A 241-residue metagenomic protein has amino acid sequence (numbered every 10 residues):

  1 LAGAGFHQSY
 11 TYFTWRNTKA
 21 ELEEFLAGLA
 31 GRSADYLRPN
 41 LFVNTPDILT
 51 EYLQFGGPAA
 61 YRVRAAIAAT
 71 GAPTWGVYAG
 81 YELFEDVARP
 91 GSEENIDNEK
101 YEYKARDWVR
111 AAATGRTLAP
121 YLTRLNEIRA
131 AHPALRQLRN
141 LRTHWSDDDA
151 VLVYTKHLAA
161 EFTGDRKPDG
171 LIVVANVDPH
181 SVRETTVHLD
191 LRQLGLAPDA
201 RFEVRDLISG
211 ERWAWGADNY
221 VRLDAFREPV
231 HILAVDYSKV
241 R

Functional and structural regions predicted by a protein language model:
L1-H7, K19-S33, V77, Y81-R241: Carbohydrate-interacting/catalytic domains
Q8-Y10, P39-N44, W75-A79: Hydrophobic faces of well-ordered beta-strands that scaffold small-molecule active sites in alpha/beta enzyme cores
T11-T18: Short, acidic/turn-prone active-site loops that include or flank metal/cofactor- and phosphate-binding residues
R32-D35, T70-G71: Alpha-helix C-cap/termination motif
A34-P58: Active-site clefts of carbohydrate-active enzymes
N44, T70, E127-A130: Residues at helix-coil transition
L49-I67, R116, R124, L135: Aromatic-anchored helix/helix-loop segment that forms the rim or "lid" of small-molecule/cofactor binding pockets
R62-P73, V77-Y78: Hydrophobic targeting/anchoring helices
